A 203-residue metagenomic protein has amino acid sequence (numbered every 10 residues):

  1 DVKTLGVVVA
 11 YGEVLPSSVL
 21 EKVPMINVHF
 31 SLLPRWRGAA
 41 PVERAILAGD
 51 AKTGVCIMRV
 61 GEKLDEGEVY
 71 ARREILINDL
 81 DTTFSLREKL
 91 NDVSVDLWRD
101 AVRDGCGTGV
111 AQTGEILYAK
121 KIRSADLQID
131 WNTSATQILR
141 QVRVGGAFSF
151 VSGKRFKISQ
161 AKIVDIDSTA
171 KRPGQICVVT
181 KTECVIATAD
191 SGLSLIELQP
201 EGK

Functional and structural regions predicted by a protein language model:
D1, E21, L193: Structured loop/turn residues at beta-strand edges in well-structured enzyme cores
V2-K3, K181: Short, high-confidence coil segments that cap the C-terminus of an alpha-helix and link into the following beta-strand
T4-Y118: Donor/substrate-binding cores of folate-linked one-carbon enzymes
K22, A125, G153-R155: A generic structural signal for alpha->beta connector loops
G49, K121-R123, V178: A short catalytic or substrate-binding loop motif that flags glycine-/basic-rich loops and adjacent residues that bind
E66, K120-I122, K157-I158, D167: Short acidic/glycine-rich loop or secondary-structure boundary segments that cap or lie
K120-T133: Acyl-group handling in specialized metabolite and lipid biosynthesis
N132-K203: An anion-binding loop in the catalytic cleft
